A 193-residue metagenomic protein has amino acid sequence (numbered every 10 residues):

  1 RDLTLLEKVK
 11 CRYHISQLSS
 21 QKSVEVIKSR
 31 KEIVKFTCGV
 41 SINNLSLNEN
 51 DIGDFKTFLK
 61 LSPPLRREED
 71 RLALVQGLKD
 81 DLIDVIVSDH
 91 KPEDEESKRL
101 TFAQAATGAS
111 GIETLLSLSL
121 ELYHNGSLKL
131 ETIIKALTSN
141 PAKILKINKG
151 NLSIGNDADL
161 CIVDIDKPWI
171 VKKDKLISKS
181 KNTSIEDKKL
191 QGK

Functional and structural regions predicted by a protein language model:
R1, L18-K22, E69-A73, T107-S117 (+3 more regions): Conserved active-site and cofactor/substrate-binding residues in soluble primary-metabolism enzymes
R1, S23-R30, N44-K56, K91-L118 (+1 more regions): Histidine/acidic-residue-rich catalytic or RNA/ligand-binding cores of hydrolases and nuclease-related proteins
R1-I86: Histidine/acidic residue-rich metal-binding segments in metalloenzymes
L5-K10, K79-D80, V85, P92-K167: His/Asp/Glu-enriched, well-ordered alpha-helical/loop segment that forms or immediately abuts the divalent-metal
V40-I42, H90, I165: Short secondary-structure boundary segments
L59-D70, A106-S110, N182-G192: A short acidic, glycine-rich active-site loop that binds or catalyzes chemistry on phosphate/adenosine moieties
E68, A142-K146, K179: Short gly/ser/thr-rich secondary-structure transition/capping motifs
T101-Q104, D157-K193: C-terminal cap of metal-dependent C-N hydrolases
